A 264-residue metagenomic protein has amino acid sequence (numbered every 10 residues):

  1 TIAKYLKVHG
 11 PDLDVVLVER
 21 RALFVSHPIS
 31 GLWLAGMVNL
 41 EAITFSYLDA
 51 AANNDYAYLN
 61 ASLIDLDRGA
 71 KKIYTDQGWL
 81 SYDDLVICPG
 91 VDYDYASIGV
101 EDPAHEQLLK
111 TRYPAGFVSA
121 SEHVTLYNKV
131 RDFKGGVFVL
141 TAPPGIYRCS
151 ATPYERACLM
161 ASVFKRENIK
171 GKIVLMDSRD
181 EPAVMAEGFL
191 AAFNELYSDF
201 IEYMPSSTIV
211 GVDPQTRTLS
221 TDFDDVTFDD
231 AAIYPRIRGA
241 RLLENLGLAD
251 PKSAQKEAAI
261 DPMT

Functional and structural regions predicted by a protein language model:
T1-A57, P144-M185: Beta1-alpha1 glycine-rich phosphate/pyrophosphate-binding loop at the start of Rossmann-like nucleotide-binding domains
G10, V163-V212, A240, D250: Dinucleotide-binding/catalytic capping subdomain of oxidoreductase cores
L59-K71, M204-R217: A conserved short coil-to-beta-strand element within the FAD-binding core of flavoproteins
D65, D92-Y93, I146, P182 (+1 more regions): Glycine-rich nucleotide phosphate-binding loop and flanking beta-alpha elements of Rossmann-like dinucleotide-binding
T75-G78, F223-D224: Glycine-centered tight beta-turn/hairpin loop motif at sheet-sheet or coil-to-beta transitions
L80-Y93, V226-I237: Short hydrophobic core segments
G90-E167: Glycine-rich dinucleotide-binding loop and its adjacent helix/turn
E101-K134, T227-T264: FAD-site-proximal beta/loop scaffold in flavoenzymes
